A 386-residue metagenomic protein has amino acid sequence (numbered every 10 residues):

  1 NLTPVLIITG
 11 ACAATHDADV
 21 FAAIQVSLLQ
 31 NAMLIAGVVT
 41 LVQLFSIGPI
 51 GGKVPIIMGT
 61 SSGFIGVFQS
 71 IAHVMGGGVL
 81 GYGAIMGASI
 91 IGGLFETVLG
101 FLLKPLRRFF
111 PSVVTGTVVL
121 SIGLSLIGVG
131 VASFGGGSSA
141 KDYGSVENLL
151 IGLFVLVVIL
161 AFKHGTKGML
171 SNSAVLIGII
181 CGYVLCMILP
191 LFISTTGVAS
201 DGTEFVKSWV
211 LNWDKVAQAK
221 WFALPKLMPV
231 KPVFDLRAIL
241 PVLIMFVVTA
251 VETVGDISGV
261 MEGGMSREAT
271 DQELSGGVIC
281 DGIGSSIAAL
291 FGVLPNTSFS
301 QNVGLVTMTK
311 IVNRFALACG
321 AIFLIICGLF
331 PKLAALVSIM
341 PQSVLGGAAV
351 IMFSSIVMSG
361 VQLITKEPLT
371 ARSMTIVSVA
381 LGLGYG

Functional and structural regions predicted by a protein language model:
N1-L34, I50-L80: Transmembrane helix-boundary motif of multi-pass solute transporters/channels
I8, F68, L106, I127 (+2 more regions): Hydrophobic alpha-helical interface/terminus motif in multipass membrane transporters
T9-G51, L240-R314: Membrane-embedded helical hairpins/re-entrant loop segments and their flanking transmembrane helices within multi-pass
I24, Y143-E147, V157-L224, P229-G255 (+2 more regions): Flexible hinge motifs at transmembrane-helix junctions and intramembrane kinks/re-entrant loops in multi-pass membrane
S27-Q30, I50-F64, R108-T117, L170-I177 (+4 more regions): Short, non-helical or kinked segments that cap or interrupt transmembrane helices
L29-A36, I56-G63, G92-G93, M169 (+5 more regions): Hydrophobic alpha-helical transmembrane segments
I71-F192, A321-G386: Membrane-embedded alpha-helical modules
E147-L150, K231-A238, E268-G277, I311-F315 (+2 more regions): Membrane-interfacial loop-to-helix junctions in multi-pass transporters
